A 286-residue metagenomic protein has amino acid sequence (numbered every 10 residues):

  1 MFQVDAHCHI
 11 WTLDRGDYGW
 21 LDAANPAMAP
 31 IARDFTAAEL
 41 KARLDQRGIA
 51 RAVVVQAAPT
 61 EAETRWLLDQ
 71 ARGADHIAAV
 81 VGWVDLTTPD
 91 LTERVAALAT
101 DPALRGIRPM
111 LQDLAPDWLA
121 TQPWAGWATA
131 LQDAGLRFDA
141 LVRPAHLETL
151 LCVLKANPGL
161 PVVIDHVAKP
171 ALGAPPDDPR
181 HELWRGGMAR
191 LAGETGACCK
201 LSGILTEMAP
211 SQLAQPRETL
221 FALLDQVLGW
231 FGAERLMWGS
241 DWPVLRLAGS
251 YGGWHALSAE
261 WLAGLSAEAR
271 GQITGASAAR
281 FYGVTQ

Functional and structural regions predicted by a protein language model:
M1-A134, A174, E218, L257: Mid-domain alpha/beta scaffold segments of enzyme catalytic cores
M1-V4, P26, I31-R51, D225-Q226 (+2 more regions): Mid-to-C-terminal alpha-helical segments outside catalytic/metal-binding sites
H9, A57-A58, W83-T87, M110-Q112 (+4 more regions): Active-site beta-loop-alpha junctions enriched in small/polar residues
R15, E63-T64, L150, A174 (+2 more regions): Short glycine-/acidic-enriched loop or helix-start segments at secondary-structure transitions that form or flank
K41, R65-D69, A96, L151-C152 (+4 more regions): Active-site phosphate/pyrophosphate- and oxyanion-stabilizing loops and adjacent acidic/basic residues in soluble
V53-E63, G73, P161-V163, L213-Q226 (+1 more regions): A short, hydrophobic/aromatic-rich structural module that often spans a beta strand with its adjoining loop
G73-H76, P102-A103, A156-L160, E194-T195 (+2 more regions): Short helix-capping segments at alpha-helix termini
L119-M237: Catalytic pocket-lining loop regions of alpha/beta-barrel enzymes, especially the amidohydrolase/enolase/GH5 lineages
